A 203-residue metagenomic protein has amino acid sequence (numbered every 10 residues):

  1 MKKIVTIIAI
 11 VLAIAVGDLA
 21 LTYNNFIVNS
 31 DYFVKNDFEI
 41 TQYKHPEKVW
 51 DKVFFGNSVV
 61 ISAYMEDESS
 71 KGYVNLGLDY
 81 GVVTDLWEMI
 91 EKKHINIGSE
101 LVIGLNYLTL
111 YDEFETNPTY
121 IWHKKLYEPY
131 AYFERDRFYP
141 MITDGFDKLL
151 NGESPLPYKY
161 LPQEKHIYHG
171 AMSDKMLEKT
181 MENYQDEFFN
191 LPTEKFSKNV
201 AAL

Functional and structural regions predicted by a protein language model:
K2-N25: Hydrophobic membrane-insertion alpha-helices, especially the h-region of bacterial N-terminal signal peptides
L19-I90: Membrane/wall-proximal cationic-aromatic binding patches
N25, K92-H94, N151-G152: Short, flexible coil/linker elements and helix-boundary hinge sites characteristic of intrinsically disordered
S58, E91, N199-L203: Histidine-anchored nucleotide/phosphate-binding helix
V59-F138, D144: Membrane-embedded segments
L105, F114-L203: Secreted/periplasmic serine-hydrolase-like ester/acetyl group-modifying domain
